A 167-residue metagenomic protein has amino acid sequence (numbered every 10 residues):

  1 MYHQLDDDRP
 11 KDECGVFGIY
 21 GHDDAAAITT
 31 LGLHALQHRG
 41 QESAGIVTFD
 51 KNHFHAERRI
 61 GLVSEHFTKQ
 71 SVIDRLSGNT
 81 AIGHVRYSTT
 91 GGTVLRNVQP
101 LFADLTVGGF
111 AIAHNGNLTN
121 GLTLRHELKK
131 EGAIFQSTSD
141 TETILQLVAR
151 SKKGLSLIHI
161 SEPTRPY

Functional and structural regions predicted by a protein language model:
M1-L155: N-terminus-centric sequence/structural signature that marks the extreme N-terminus and adjacent "lid/interface" module
I158-Y167: Single conserved hydrophobic/aromatic residue that forms the stacking wall/gate of nucleotide- or nucleobase-binding
